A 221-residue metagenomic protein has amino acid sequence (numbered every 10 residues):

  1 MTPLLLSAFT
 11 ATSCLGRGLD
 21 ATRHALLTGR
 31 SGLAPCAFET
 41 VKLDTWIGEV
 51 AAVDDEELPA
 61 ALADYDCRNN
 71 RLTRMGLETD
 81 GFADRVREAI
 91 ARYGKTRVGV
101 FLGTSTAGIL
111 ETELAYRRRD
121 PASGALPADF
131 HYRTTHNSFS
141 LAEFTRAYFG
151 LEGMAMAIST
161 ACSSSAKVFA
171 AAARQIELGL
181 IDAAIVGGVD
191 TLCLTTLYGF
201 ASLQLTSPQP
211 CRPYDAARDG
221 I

Functional and structural regions predicted by a protein language model:
M1-G153, C193, A201-G220: Conserved "HGTGT" condensation-loop signature of ketosynthase/thiolase-family condensing enzymes that catalyze
A83, S138-A142, R146-F149, M154-G188: Active-site-proximal alpha-helical scaffold in enzymes
L197: A short local structural element in Rossmann-fold oxidoreductases
